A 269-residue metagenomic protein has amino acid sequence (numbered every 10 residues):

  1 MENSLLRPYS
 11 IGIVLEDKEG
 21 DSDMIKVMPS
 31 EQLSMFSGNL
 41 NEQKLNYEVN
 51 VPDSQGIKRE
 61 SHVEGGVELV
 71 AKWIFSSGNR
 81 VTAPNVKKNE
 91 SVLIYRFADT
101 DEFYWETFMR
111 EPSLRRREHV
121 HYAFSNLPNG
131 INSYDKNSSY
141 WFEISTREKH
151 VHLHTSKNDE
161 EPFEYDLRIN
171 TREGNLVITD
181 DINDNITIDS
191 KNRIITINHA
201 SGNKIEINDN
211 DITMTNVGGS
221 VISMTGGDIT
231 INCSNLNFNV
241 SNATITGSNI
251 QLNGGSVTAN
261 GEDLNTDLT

Functional and structural regions predicted by a protein language model:
M1-G227, N232: Hydrophobic packing positions characteristic of elongated beta-solenoid/beta-helix-type spike/fiber shafts
N232-T269: Long terminal segments
